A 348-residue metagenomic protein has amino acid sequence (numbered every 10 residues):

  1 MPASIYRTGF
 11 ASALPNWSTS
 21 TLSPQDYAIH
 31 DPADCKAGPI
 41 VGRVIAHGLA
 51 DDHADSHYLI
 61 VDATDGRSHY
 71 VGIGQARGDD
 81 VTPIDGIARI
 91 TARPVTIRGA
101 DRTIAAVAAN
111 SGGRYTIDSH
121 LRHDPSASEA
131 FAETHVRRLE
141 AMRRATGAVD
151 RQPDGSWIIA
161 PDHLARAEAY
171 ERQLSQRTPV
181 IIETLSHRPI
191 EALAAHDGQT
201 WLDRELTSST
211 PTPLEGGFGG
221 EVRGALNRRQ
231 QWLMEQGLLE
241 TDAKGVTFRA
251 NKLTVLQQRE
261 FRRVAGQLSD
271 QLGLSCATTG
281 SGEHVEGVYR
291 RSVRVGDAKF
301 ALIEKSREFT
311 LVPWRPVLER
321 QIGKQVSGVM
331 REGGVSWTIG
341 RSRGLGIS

Functional and structural regions predicted by a protein language model:
M1-S348: Extended intrinsically disordered terminal tails
